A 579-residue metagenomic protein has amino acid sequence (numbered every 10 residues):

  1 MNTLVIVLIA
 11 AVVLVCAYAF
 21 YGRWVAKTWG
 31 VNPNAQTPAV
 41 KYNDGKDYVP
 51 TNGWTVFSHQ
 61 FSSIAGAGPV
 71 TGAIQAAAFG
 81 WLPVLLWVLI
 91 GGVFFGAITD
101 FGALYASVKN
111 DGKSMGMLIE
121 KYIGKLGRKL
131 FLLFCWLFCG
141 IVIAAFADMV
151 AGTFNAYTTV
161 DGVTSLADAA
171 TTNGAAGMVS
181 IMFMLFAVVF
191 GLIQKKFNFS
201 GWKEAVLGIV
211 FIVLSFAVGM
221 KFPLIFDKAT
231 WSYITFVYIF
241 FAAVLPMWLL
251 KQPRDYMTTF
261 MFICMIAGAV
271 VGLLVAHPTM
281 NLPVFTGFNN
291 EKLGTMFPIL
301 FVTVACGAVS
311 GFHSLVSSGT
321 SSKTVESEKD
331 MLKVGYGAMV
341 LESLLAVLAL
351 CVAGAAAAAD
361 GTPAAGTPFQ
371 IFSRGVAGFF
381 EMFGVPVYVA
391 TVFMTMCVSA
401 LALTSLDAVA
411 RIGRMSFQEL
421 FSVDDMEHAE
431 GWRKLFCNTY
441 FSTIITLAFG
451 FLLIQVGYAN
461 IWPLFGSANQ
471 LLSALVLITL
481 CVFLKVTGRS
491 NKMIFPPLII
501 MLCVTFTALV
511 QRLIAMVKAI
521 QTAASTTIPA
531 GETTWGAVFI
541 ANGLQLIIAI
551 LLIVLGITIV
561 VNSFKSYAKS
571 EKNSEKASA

Functional and structural regions predicted by a protein language model:
M1-A17, I209-W248, Q252-T258, V271-V275 (+5 more regions): A generic transmembrane alpha-helix motif of multi-pass inner-membrane proteins
N2, P69-V70, L82, I141-L166 (+12 more regions): Transmembrane helix-loop junctions in multi-pass membrane proteins
N2-A19, A76-S107, G116, A175-A187 (+3 more regions): Extracellular loop-to-transmembrane helix junctions
C16-V70, T259, T295, I299: Membrane-interface "cap" regions at the ends of multi-pass membrane proteins
R23-V49, G72-Q75, L85, L89 (+5 more regions): Flexible loop linkers connecting adjacent transmembrane helices in multi-pass alpha-helical membrane transporters
N52-G68, K228-L245, M257-T259, G268-P278 (+5 more regions): Hydrophobic, membrane-embedded alpha-helices of multi-pass small-molecule transporters
F101, L273-G287, V340-G375: Extracellular/periplasmic helix-exit of transmembrane alpha-helices
K125-G140, G337-S343, A390, E419-Q455: Loop-to-transmembrane helix boundary motifs in multi-pass membrane proteins
